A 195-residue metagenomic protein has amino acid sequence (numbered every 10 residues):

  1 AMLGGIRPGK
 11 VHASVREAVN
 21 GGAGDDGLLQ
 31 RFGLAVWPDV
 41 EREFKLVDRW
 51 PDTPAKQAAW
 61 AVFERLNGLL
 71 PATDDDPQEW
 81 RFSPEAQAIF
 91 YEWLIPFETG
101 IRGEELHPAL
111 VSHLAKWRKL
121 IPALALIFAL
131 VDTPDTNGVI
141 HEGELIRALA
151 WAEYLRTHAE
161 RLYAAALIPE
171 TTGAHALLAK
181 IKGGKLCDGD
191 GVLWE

Functional and structural regions predicted by a protein language model:
A1-E195: Phosphate-handling catalytic cores of nucleic-acid transaction enzymes
